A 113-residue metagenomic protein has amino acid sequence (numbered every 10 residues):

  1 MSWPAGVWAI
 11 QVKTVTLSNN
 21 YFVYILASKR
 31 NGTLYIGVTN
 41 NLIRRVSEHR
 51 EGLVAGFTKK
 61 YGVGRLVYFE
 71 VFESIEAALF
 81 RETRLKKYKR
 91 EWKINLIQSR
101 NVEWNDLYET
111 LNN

Functional and structural regions predicted by a protein language model:
M1-A55, K59-V71, E76-T83, R100-V102 (+1 more regions): GIY-YIG nuclease catalytic motif and its immediate N-terminal context
R84-I97: Short arginine-rich
